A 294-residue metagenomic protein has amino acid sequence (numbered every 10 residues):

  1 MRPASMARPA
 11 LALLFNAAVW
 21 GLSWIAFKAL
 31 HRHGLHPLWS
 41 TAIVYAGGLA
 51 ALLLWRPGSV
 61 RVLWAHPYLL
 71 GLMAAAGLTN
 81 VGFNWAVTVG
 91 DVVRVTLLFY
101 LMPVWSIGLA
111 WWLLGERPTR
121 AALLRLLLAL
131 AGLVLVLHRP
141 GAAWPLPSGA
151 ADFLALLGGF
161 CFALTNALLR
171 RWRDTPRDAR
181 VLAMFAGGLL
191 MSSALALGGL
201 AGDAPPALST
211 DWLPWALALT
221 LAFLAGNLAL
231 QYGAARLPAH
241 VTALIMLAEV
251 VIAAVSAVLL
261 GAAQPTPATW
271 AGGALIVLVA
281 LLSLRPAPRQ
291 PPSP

Functional and structural regions predicted by a protein language model:
R2, L22, G47-A65, A131-L146 (+3 more regions): Membrane-interface helix-cap regions at the ends of transmembrane helices in multi-pass membrane proteins
R8-N16, R56-G82, L126, G149-G158 (+2 more regions): Loop-to-transmembrane-helix transition segments
L11, L97-L101, L169-G188, F223-L259: Helix-helix packing/entry segments at the starts of transmembrane helices
L13, A17, G21-A29, L52 (+3 more regions): Transmembrane alpha-helical segments that form core, pore/gating elements of small-molecule transporters/exporters
V19, R32-L78, W105-S106, F160-T165 (+2 more regions): Transmembrane alpha-helices of multi-pass small-molecule transport proteins
L22, S59-R94, F99, L135-V136 (+1 more regions): Specific transmembrane alpha-helical segments of multi-pass solute transporters/efflux pumps, especially DMT/EamA
L52, A121-P140, A268-A287: Hydrophobic transmembrane alpha-helices of multi-pass small-molecule transport proteins
R56-P57, M102-L124, V251-W270: C-terminal transmembrane-helix exit sites in multi-pass transporters
